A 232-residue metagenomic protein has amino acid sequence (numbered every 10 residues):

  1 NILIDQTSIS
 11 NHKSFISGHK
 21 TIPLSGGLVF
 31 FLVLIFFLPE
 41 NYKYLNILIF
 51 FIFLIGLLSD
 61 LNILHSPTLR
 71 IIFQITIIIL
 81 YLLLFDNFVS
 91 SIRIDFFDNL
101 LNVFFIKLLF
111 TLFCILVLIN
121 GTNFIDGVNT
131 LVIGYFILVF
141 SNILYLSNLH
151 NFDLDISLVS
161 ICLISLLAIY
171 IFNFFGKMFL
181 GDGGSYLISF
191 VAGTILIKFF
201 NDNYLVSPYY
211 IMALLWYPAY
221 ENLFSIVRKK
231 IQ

Functional and structural regions predicted by a protein language model:
N1-L223: "…together with the soluble PPM/PP2C metallo-phosphatase catalytic core" -> "…together with the soluble PPM/PP2C
L223-Q232: Juxtamembrane interface at the ends
